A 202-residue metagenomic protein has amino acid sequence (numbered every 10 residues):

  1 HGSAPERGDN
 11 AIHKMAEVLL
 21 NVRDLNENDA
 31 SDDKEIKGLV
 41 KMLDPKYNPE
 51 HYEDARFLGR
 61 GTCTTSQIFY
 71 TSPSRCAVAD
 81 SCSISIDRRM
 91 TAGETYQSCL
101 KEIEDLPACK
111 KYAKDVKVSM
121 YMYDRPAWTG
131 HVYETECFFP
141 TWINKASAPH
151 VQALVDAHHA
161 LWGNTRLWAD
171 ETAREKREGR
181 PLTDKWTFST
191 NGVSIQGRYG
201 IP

Functional and structural regions predicted by a protein language model:
G2-P202: Metal-dependent amide/peptide-bond hydrolase catalytic core, centered on the "pita-bread" metallohydrolase fold
